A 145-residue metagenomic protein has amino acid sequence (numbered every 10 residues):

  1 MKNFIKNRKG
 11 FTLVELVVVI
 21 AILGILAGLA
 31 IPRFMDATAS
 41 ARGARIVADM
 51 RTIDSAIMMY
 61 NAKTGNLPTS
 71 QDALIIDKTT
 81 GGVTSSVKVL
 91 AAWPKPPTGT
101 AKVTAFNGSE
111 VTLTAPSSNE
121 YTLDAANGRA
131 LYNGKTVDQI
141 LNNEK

Functional and structural regions predicted by a protein language model:
M1-F11: N-terminal leader/signal peptides at the extreme start of proteins
F4, L16, F34-A37: Amphipathic alpha-helical segments that mediate coupling or scaffolding at interfaces
V17-R33: Alpha-helical hydrophobic helix detector
I20, V47, D54: Conserved catalytic core of two-component sensor histidine kinases
G28, D36, G43, S55 (+1 more regions): Regular, well-ordered alpha-helical segments
R33-M50: Aliphatic-rich helix starts adjacent to a transmembrane/signal segment
S55, A62-G128, N142-K145: Extracellular/periplasmic head regions of type IV pilus-like filament subunits
T136-I140: Low-complexity intrinsically disordered segments
